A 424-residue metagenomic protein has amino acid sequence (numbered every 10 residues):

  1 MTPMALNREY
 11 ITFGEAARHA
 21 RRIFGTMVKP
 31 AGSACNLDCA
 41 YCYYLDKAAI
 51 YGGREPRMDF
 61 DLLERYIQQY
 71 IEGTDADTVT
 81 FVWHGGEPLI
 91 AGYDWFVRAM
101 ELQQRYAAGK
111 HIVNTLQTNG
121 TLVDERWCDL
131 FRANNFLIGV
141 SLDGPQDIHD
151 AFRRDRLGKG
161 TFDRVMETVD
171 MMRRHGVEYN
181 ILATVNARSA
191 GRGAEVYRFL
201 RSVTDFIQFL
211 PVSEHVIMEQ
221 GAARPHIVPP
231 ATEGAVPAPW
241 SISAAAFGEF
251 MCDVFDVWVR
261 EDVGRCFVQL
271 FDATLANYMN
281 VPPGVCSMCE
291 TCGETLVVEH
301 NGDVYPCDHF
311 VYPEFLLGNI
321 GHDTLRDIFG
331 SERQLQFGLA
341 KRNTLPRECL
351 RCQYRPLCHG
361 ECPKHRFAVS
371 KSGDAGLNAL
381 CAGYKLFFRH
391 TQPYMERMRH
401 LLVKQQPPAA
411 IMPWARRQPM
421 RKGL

Functional and structural regions predicted by a protein language model:
M1-V28: N-terminal [4Fe-4S]-dependent radical SAM core
R21-D61: Canonical Radical SAM [4Fe-4S] cluster-binding loop centered on the CxxxCxxC motif and its immediate flanking residues
A34-D46, P306-H309, P346-K364, G383: Local cysteine-cluster metal-coordination motifs and their immediate loop/turn environment, predominantly Fe-S cluster
R65-H84, F337, G376-G423: Short Fe-S-cluster ligation motifs
I67-V82, A91-P229: Radical SAM/AdoMet-radical enzyme domain recognition
D147-F152, Q208-A244, C266-M279, Y305 (+1 more regions): Flexible glycine/acidic-rich beta-alpha junction loops that bind and position SAM and/or redox cofactors in anaerobic
S243-Y278, H309-Q353: C-terminal accessory region of radical SAM enzymes
C289-C292: Short, small/polar residue-rich loop motifs at catalytic or cofactor-binding pockets
